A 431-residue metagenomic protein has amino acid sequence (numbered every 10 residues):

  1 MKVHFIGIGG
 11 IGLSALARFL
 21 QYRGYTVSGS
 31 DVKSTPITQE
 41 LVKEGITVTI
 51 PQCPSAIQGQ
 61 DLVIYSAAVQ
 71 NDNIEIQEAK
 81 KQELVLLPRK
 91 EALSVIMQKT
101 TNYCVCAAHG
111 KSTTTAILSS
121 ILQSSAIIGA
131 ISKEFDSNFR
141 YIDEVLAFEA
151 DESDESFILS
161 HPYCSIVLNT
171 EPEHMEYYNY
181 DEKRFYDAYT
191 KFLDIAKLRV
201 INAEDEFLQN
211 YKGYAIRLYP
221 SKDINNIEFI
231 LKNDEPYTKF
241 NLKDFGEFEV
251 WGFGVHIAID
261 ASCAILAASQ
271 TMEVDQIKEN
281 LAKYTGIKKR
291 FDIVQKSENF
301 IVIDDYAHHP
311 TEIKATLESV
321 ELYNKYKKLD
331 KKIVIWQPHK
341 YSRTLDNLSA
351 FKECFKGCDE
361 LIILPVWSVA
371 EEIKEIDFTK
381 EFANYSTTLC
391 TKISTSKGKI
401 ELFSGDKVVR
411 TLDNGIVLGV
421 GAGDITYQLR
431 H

Functional and structural regions predicted by a protein language model:
M1-P36, E44-I46, G59, V63 (+4 more regions): ATP-dependent carboxylate-amine ligase
G12-L16, K111-I117, E134-D136, I259 (+2 more regions): Short glycine/serine/threonine-rich phosphate/pyrophosphate-binding segments that cradle anionic phosphate groups
F19, Y25, A56, N71-A215 (+1 more regions): Phosphate-binding loop of NTP-binding sites
T26-D31, V48-T49, V63-Y65, S124-I128 (+5 more regions): Short, hydrophobic beta-strand segments that form beta-sheet elements in well-ordered domains
S30, T49-Q52, P88-E91, I127-G129 (+4 more regions): Beta-strand->loop->alpha-helix junctions that form or flank phosphate-binding loops in nucleotide-handling enzymes
T38, Q52-A79: Charged, amphipathic alpha-helical linker segments immediately N-terminal to NTP-binding catalytic cores
L159-H174, L208-Q209, E249-G286: A conserved, hydrophobic alpha-helical segment in the catalytic core of large ATP/adenylate-utilizing enzymes
F248-F253, F300-D304: Short pre-catalytic strand/loop immediately N-terminal to key active-site residues, enriched for Gly-Thr
